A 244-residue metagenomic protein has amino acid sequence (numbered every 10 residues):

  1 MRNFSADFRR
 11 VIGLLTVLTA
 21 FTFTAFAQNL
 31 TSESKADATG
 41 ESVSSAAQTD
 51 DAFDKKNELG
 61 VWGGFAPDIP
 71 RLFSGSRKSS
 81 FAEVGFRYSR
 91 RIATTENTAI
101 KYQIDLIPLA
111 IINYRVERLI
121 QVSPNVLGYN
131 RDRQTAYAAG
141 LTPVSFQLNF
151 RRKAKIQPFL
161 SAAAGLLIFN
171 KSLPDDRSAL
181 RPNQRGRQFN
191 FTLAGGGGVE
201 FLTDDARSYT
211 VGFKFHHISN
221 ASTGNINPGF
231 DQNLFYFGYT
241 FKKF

Functional and structural regions predicted by a protein language model:
M1-F53, F244: Cleavable N-terminal export/targeting peptides
A47-K56, I92-Y102, R151-Q157, T203-Y209 (+1 more regions): Short loop/turn motifs that connect adjacent beta-strands in outer-membrane beta-barrel proteins
N57-I69, Y102-A110, L160-L166, V199 (+1 more regions): Transmembrane beta-barrel strands of outer-membrane/channel proteins
V61, F65, V84-R90, T142-F150 (+4 more regions): Residues on the lipid-exposed face of transmembrane beta-strands in outer-membrane beta-barrel proteins
F65-V84, Q188: Surface-exposed strand-loop-strand hairpins of Gram-negative outer-membrane beta-barrel proteins
R71-G75, V126-R133, S178-R185, A221-N227: Extracellular loop and loop/strand-boundary signature of outer-membrane beta-barrel proteins
A82-P174: Gram-negative (and chloroplast) outer-membrane scaffold detector with strong preference for beta-barrel transmembrane
G229-F244: Outer-membrane beta-barrel "beta-signal"
